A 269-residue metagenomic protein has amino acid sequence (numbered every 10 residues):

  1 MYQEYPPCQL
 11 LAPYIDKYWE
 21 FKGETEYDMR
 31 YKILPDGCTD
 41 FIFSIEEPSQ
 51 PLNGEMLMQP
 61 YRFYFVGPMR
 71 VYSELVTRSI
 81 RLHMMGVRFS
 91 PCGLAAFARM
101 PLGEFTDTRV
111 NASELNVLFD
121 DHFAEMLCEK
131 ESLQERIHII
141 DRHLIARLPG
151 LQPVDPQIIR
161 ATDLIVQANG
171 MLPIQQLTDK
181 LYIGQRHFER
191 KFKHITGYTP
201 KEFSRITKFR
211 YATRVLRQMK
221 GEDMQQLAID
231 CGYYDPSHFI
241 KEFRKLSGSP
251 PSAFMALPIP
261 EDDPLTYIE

Functional and structural regions predicted by a protein language model:
M1-N169, P173-Q175, K180-Q185, T199 (+4 more regions): Alpha-helical bundle regulatory/interaction domains
D163, R210-R214, K241: Contiguous, well-ordered alpha-helical segments that form the cores/surfaces of helical PPI scaffolds
P173, K191-F192: Extended amphipathic alpha-helical scaffolding segments in membrane-proximal extra-membrane regions of membrane
R186, R190, Y198, E202-Q218 (+1 more regions): Catalytic-pocket segment enriched in acidic/His residues
I195-Y198, E242-A253: A secondary-structure capping/hinge motif
